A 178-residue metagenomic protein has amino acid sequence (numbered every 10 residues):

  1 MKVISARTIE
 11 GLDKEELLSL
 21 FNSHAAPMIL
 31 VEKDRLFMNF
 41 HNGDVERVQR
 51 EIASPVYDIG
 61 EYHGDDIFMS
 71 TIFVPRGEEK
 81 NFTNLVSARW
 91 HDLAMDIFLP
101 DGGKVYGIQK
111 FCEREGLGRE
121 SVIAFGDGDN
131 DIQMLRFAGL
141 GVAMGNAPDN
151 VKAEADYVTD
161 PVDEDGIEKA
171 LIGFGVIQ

Functional and structural regions predicted by a protein language model:
M1-E15, F21: Glycine/small-residue-rich loop that forms an oxyanion/phosphate-binding "nest" at active or ligand-binding sites
K2-S5, D92-D96, A155: Conserved short-loop catalytic and cofactor-binding motifs
A6-T8, D44-Q49, Y106, P161-V162 (+1 more regions): Short, hinge-like loop/turn segments at secondary-structure boundaries
G11, R89, D160-P161: Conserved strand-loop elements at the edges of beta-sheets that form or border functional pockets
K14-E16, L20-M134, N146: Conserved acidic, metal-coordinating active-site core of Asp-based, Mg2+-dependent phosphoryl-transfer enzymes
F137, V142-Q178: Asp-based, Mg2+/Mn2+-dependent phosphohydrolase catalytic module
